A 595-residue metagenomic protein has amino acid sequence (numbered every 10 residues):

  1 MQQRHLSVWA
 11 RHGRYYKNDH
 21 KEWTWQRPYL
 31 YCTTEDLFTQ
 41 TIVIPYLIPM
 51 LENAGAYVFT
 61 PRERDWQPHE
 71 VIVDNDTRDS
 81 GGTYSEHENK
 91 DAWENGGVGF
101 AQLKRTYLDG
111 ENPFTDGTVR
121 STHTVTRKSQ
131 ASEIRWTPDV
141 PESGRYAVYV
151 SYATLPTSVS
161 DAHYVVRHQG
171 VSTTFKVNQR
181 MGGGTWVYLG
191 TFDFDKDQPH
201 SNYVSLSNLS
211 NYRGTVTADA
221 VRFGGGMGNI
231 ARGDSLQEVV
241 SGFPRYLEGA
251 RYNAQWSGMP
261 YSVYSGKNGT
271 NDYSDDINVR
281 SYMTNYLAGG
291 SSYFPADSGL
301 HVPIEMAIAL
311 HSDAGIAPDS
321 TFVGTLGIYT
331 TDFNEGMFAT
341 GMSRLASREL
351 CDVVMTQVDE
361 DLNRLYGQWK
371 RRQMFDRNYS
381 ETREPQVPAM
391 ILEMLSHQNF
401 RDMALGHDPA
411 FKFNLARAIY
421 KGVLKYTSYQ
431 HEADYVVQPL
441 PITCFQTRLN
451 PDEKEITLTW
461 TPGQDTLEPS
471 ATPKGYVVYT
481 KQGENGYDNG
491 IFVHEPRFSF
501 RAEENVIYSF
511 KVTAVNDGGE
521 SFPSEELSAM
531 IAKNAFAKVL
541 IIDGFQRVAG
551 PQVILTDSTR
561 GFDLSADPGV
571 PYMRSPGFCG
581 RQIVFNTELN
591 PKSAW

Functional and structural regions predicted by a protein language model:
P49, A54, R62, G233 (+1 more regions): Aromatic-Pro/Gly-enriched surface loop or interdomain linker that acts as a lid/target-recognition segment
P113, T124, A220-G228, S291 (+2 more regions): Active-site-adjacent mobile loop/cap segments within catalytic or ligand-binding domains
S132-P156: A short beta-strand element within beta-rich, extracytoplasmic domains of secreted/secretory-pathway proteins
Q169-Q198: Extracellular carbohydrate recognition and processing domains and analogous Trp-centered ligand-binding platforms
V204-T215: Short beta-strand-plus-loop segments that form exposed binding edges in beta-rich domains
D234, L247-R344, D376-Q398: Active-site microenvironments of hydrolase-like enzyme catalytic domains
Y426-S470, E504, G518-A537: Pro/Thr/Ser/Gly-rich low-complexity, intrinsically disordered linker/stalk tracts
S499-G519: Beta-strand-rich modules
